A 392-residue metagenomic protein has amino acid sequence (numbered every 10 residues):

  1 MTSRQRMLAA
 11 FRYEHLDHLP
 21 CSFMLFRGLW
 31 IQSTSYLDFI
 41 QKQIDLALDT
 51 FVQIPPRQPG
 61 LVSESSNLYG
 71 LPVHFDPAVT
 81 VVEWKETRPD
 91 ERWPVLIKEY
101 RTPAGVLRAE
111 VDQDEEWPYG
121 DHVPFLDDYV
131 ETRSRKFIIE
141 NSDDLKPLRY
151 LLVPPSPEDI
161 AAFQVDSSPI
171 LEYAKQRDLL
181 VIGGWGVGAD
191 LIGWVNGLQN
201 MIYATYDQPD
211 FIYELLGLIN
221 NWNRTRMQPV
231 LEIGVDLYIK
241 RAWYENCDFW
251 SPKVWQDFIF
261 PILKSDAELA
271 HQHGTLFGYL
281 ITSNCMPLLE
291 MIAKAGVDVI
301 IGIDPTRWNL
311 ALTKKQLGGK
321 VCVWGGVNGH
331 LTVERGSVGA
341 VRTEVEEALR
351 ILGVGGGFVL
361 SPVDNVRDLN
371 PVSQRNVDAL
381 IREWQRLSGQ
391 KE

Functional and structural regions predicted by a protein language model:
M1-S33, Y129-E392: Active-site loop segments of alpha/beta catalytic cores
L25-F26, P55-Q58, E99-V106: Short, flexible beta-strand-to-coil junctions
Q32-T80: Segments that shape or occlude catalytic/ligand-binding pockets
L37, D114, E334-R335: N-terminal low-complexity, intrinsically disordered patches enriched in charged
I40-K42, L48-F51, V106, K314-K320 (+1 more regions): Glycine/serine-rich loop-strand microenvironments at binding/catalytic pocket rims
P56-D76, T87-R92, Y119-D127, R133-R135 (+2 more regions): Intrinsically disordered, low-complexity coil segments
A78-L151, Q176: A contiguous, low-structure linker/loop signature
